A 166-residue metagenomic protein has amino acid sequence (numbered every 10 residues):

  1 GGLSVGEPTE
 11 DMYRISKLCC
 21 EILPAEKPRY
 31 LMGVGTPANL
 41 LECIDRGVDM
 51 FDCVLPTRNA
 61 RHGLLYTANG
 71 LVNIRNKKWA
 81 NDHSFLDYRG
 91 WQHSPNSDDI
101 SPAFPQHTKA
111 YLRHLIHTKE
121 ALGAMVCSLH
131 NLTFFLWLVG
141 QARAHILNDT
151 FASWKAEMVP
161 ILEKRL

Functional and structural regions predicted by a protein language model:
G1-L86: Glycine-rich phosphate/ribose-binding loops and adjacent secondary-structure elements that form binding surfaces
S84-L166: C-terminal extensions of enzymes
